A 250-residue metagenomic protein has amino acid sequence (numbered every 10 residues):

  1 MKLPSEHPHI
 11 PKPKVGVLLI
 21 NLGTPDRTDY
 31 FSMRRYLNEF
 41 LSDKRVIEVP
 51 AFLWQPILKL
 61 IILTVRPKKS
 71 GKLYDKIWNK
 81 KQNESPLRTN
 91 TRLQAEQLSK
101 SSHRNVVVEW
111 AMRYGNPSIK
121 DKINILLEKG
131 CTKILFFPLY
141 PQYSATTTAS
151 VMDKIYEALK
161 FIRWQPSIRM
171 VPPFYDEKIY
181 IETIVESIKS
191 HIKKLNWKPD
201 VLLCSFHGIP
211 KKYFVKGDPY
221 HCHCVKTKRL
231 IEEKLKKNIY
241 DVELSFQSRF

Functional and structural regions predicted by a protein language model:
M1-F250: Active-site-proximal alpha-helix that buttresses catalytic centers in soluble enzyme cores
